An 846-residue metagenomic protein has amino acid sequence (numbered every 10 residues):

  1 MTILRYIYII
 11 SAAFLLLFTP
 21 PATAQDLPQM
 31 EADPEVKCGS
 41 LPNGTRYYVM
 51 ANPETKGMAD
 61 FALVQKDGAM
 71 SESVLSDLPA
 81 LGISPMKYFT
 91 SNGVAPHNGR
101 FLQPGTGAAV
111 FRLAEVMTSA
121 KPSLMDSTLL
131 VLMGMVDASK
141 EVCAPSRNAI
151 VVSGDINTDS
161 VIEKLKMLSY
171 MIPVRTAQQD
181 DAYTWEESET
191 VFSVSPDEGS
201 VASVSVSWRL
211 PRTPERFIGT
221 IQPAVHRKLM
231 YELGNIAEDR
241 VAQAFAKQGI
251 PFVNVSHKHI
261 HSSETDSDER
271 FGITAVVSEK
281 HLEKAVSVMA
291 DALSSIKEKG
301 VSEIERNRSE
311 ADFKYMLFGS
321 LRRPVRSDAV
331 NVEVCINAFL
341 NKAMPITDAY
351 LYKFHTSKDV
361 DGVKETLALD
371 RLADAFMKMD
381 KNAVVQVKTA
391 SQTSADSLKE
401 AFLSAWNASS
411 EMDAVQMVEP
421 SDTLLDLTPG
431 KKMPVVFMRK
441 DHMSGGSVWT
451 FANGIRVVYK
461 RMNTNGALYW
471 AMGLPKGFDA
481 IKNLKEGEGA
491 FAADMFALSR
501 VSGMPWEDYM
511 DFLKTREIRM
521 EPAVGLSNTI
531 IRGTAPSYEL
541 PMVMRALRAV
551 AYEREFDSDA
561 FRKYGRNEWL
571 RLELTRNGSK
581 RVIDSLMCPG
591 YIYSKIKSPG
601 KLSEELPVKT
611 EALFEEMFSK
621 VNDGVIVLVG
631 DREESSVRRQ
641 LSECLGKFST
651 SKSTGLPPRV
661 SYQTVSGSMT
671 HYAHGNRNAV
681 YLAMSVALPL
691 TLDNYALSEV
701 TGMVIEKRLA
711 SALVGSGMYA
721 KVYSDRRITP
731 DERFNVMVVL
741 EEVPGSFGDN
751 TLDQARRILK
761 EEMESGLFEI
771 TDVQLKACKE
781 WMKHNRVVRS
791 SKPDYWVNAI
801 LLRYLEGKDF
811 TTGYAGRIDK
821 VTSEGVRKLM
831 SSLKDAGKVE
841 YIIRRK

Functional and structural regions predicted by a protein language model:
M1-Y6: Positively charged n-region of N-terminal signal peptides that target proteins for export
Y8-F18: Bacterial N-terminal signal peptides
A22-A51, G57, N157-M230, N235 (+10 more regions): Proteolytic maturation boundary segments
M50, T55-S76, I83-S153, A202-I221 (+10 more regions): M16 family metallopeptidases and their MPP-like homologs
V142-I162, E604-E643: Internal metal/ion-chelating core segments
R175, D557-K563, T654, S765: Conserved short beta-strand edge segments in small beta-sheet-based binding/regulatory domains
I221-L229, L367, T691-V700, I705-R708 (+1 more regions): PPIase-associated folding chaperone regions across multiple families
